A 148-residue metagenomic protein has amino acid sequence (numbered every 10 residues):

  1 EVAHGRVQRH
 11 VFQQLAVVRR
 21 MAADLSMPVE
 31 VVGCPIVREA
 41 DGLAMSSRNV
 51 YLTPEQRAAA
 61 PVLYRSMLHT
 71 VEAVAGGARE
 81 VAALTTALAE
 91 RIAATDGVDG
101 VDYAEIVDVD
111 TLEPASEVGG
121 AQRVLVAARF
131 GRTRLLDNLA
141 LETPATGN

Functional and structural regions predicted by a protein language model:
E1-G100, V107-T111, L139: Nucleotidyltransferase catalytic core that binds NTPs
A87-N148: Phosphate/ribose-recognition catalytic cores of enzymes acting on nucleotide-derived substrates
